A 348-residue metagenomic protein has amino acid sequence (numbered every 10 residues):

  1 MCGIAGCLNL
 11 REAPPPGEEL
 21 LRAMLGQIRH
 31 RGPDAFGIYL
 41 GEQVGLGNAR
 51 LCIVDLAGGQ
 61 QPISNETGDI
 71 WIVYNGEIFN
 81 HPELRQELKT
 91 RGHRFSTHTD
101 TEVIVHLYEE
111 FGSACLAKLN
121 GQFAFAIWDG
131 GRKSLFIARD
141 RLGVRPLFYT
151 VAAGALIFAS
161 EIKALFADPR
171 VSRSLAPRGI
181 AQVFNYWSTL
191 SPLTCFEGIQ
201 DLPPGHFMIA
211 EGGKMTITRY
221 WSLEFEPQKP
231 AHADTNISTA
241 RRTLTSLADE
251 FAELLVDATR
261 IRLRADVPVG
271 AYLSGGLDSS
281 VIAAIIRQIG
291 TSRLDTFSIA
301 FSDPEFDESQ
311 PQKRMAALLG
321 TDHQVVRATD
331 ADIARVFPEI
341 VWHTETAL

Functional and structural regions predicted by a protein language model:
M1-T346: Cysteine-centered catalytic environments shared across enzyme families
